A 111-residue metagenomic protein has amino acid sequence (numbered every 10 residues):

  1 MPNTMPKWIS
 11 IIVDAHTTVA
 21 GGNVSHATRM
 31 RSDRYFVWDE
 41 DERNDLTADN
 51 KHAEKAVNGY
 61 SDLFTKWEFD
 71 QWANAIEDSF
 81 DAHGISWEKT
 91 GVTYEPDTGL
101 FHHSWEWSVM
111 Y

Functional and structural regions predicted by a protein language model:
M1-K51: Small/polar-rich, solvent-exposed N-terminal microdomains that initiate assembly or binding
M1-K7, D41-A56, T90-Y111: Short, charged interaction patches at domain edges and termini
A20, S79-W87: A common structural junction motif
G22-S25, E88-V92: A short linear hydrophobic-aromatic micro-motif
Y35, A56-N58: Structural motif
S61-W67, V109: Short beta-strand-to-loop capping motifs
E68-A75: Short, conserved charged micro-motifs
